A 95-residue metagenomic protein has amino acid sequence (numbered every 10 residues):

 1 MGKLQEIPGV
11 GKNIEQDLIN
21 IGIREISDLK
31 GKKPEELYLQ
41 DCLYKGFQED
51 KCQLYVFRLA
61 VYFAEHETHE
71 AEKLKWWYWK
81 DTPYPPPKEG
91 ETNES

Functional and structural regions predicted by a protein language model:
M1-P8: Sterile Alpha Motif
Q5, Q16-N20, R24, G31-S95: Structure-specific DNA junction-binding interface
